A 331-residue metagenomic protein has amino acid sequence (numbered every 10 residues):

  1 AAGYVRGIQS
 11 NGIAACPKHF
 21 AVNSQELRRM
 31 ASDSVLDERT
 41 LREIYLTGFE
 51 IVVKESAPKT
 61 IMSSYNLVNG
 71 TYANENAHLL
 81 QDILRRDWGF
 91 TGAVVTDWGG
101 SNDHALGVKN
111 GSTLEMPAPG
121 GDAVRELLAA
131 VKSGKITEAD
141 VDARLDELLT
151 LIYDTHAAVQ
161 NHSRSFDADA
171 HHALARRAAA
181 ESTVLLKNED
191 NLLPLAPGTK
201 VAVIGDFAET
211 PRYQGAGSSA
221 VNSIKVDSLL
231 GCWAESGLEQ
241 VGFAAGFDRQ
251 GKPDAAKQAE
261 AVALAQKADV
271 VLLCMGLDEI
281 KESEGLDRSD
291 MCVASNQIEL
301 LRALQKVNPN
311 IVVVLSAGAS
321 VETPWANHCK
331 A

Functional and structural regions predicted by a protein language model:
A1-A331: Glycoside hydrolase catalytic-domain context in secreted enzymes
